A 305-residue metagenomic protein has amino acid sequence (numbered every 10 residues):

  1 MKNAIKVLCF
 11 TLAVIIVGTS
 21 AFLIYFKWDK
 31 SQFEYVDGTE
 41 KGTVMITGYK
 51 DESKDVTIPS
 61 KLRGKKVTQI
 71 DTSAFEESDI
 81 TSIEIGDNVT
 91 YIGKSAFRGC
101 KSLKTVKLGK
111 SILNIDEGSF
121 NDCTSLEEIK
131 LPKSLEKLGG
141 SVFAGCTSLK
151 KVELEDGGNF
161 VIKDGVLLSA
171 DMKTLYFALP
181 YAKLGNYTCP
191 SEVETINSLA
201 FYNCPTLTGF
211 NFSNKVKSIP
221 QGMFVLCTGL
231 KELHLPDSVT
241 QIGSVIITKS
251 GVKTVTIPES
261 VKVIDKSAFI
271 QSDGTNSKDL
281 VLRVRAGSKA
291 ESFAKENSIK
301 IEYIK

Functional and structural regions predicted by a protein language model:
M1-I16: N-terminal Sec-pathway targeting helices
G18-F33: Sec-dependent signal peptide cleavage junction
F26, T43, A182: Phosphate/dinucleotide-binding and metal-coordinating scaffold of catalytic cores in nucleotide-dependent enzymes
Q32-E40, D51-T68, S78-Y91, C100-N114 (+8 more regions): Structural signature of tandem-repeat unit edges
K295-I299: Short, structured coil segments at secondary-structure junctions
